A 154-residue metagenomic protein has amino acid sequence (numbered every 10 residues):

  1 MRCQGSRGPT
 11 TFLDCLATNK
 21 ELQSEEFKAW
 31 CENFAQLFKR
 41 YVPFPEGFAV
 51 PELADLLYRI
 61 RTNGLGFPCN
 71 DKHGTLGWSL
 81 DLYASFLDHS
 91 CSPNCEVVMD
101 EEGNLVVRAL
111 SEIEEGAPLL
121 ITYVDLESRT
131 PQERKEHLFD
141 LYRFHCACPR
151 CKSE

Functional and structural regions predicted by a protein language model:
M1-L105, S111, R150: Catalytic cores of histone-lysine modification enzymes
C91-E154: C-terminal SET catalytic tail plus cysteine-rich post-SET Zn-binding segment of SAM-dependent SET-domain
